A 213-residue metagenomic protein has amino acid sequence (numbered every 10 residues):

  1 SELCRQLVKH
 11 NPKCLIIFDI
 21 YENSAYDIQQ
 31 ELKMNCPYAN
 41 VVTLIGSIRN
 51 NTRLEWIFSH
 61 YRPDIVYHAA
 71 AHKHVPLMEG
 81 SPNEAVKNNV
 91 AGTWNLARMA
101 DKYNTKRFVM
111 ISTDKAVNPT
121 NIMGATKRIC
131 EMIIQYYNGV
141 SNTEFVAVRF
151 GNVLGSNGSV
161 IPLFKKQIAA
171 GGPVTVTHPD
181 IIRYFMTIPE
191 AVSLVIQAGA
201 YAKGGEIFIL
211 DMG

Functional and structural regions predicted by a protein language model:
L3-L7: Aromatic pocket-lining residues of Rossmann-like dinucleotide-binding sites
K13-I16: Short beta-strand element of Class I
Y21-S24: Helix N-cap at the beta1-alpha1 junction of Rossmann-like dinucleotide-binding domains, i.e., the first residues
T43, A85, F108, F145-V148: Hydrophobic/aromatic anchor residues within beta-strands of the central parallel beta-sheet of Rossmann-like
L44-I45, K87, H178: Conserved residues in the N-terminal Rossmann fold of short-chain dehydrogenase/reductase
L44-I65: Conserved Rossmann-fold cofactor-binding substructure of NAD(P)-dependent oxidoreductases
R62, H68, H72-E131, Y136-N138: Conserved Rossmann-fold NAD(P)-dependent oxidoreductase catalytic core, especially the SDR/UDP-sugar
R98-D101, I122-F208, G213: NAD(P)-dependent short-chain dehydrogenase/reductase
